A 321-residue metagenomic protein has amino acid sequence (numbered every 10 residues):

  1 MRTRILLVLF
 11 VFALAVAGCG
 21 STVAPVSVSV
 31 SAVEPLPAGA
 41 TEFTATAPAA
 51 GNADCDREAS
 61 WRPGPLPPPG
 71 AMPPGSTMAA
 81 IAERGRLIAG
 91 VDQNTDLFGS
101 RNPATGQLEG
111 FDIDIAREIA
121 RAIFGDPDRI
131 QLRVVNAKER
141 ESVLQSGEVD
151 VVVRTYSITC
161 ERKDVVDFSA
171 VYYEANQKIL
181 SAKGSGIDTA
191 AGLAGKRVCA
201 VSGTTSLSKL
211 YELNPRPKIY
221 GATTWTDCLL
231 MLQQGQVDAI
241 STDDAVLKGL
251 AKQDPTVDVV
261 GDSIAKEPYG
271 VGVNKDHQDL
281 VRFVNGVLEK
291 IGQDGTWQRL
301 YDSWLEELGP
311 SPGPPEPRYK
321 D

Functional and structural regions predicted by a protein language model:
L14-G18: C-terminal motif of bacterial Sec signal peptides marking the signal peptidase cleavage site
G20-V23: Bacterial signal peptide processing site
V30-V152: Extracytoplasmic small-molecule ligand-binding "clamshell" domains of the periplasmic binding protein/Venus flytrap
P37, T41-M72, T204, V271-G309: Extended ligand-binding regions for polar small-molecule ligands
I88-V91, E109, A190-S206: Short loop->beta-strand "edge-of-pocket" segments that line small-molecule binding or catalytic clefts across diverse
R117, R121, D128-G192: Acidic, polar ligand-binding/catalytic clefts
T155-D164, Q233-K266: A ligand-binding cleft/hinge motif common to bilobed small-molecule-binding domains
Y173-S181, K248-V287, E307-D321: Periplasmic-binding protein-like
